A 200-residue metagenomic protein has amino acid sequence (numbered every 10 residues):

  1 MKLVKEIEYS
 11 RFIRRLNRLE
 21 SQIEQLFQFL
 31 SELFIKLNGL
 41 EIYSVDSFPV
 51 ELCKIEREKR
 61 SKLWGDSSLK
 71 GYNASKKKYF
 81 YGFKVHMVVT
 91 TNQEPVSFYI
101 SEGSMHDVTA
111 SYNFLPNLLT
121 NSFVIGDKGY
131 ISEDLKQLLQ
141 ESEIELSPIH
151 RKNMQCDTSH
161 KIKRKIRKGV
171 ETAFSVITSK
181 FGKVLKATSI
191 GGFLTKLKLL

Functional and structural regions predicted by a protein language model:
M1-L200: Short alpha-helical elements
